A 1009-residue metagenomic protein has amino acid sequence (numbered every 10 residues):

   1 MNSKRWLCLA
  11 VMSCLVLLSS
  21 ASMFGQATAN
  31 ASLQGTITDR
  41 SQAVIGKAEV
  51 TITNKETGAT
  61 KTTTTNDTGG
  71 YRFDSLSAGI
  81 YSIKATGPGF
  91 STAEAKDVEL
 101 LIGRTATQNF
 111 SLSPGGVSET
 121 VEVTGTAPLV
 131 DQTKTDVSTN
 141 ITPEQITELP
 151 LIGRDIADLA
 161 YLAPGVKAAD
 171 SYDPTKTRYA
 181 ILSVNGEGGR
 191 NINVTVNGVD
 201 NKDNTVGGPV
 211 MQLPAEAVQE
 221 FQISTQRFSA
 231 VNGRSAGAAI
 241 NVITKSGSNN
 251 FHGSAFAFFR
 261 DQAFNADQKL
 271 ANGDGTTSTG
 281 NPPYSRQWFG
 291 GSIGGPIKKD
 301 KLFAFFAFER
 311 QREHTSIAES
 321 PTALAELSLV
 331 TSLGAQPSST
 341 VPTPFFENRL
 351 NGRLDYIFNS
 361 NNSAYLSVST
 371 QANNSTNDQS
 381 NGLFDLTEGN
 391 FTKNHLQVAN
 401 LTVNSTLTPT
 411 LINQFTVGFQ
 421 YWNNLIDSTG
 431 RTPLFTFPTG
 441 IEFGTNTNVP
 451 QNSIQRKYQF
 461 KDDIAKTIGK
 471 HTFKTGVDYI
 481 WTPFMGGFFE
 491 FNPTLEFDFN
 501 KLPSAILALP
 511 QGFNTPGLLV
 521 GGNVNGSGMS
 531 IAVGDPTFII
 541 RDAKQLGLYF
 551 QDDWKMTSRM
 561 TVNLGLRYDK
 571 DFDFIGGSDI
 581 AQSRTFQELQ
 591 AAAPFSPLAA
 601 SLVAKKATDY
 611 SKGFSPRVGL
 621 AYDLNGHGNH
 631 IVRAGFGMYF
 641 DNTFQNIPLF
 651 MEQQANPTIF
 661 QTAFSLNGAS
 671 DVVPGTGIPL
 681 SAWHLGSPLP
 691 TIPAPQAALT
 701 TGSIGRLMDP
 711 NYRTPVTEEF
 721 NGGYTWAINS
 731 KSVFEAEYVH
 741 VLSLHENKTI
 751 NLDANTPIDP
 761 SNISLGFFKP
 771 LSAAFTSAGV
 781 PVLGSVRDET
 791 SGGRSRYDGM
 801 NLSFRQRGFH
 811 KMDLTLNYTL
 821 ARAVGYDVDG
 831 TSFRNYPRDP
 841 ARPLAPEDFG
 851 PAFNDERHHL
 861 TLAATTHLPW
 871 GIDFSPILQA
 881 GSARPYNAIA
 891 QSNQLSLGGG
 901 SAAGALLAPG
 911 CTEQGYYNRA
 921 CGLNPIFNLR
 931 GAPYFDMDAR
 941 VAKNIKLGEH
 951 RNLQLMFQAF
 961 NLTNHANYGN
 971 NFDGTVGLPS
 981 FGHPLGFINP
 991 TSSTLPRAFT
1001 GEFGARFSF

Functional and structural regions predicted by a protein language model:
N2-T142, D200, P214-E216: Periplasm-facing N-terminal accessory domains of Gram-negative outer-membrane beta-barrel systems
N66, F90-S246, N265, A271-S278 (+4 more regions): Periplasmic N-terminal accessory/gating domains of Gram-negative outer-membrane beta-barrel systems
I156, A169, T436, D579-S615 (+7 more regions): Solvent-exposed loop/turn elements at secondary-structure boundaries
H252, P282-A325, L329-N374, F391-F419 (+1 more regions): Transmembrane beta-barrel wall of Gram-negative outer-membrane proteins
F346, S360-Q551, A591, P597-L598 (+3 more regions): Replace "related TpsB outer-membrane translocases also match" with "some related outer-membrane beta-barrels such as
L689-A697, G871-H950, Q954, N989 (+1 more regions): Extracytoplasmic gating/loop element in the C-terminal half of outer-membrane beta-barrel translocons and assembly
K731, E735-G881: Gram-negative outer-membrane beta-barrel transporters
N967-F1009: C-terminal beta-signal and terminal closure region of outer-membrane beta-barrel proteins
